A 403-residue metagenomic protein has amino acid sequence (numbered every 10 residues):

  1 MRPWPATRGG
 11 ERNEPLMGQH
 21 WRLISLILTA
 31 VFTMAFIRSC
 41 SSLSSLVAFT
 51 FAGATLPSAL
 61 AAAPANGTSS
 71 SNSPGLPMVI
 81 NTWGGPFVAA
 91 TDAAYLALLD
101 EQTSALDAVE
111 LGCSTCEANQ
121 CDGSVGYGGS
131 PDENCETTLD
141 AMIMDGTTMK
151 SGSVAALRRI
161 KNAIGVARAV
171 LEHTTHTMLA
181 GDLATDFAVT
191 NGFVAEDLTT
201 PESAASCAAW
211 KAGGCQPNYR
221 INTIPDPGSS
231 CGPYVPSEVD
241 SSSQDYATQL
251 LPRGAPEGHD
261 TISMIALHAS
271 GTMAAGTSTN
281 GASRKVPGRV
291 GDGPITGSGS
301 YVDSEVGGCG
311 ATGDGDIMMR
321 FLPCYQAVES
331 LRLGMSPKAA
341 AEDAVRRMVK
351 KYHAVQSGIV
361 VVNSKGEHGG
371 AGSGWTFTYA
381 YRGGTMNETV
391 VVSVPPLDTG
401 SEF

Functional and structural regions predicted by a protein language model:
M1-A48: Classical eukaryotic N-terminal signal peptides for Sec-dependent ER targeting/secretion, especially the positively
M1-A6, L16, H20-W21, L26 (+5 more regions): Generic low-complexity segments that are intrinsically disordered, proline-rich and/or Lys/Arg-biased
F32-I37, V47-S73: N-terminal signal peptide
L60-F403: Alpha/propeptide regions of enzymes that mature by internal proteolysis
